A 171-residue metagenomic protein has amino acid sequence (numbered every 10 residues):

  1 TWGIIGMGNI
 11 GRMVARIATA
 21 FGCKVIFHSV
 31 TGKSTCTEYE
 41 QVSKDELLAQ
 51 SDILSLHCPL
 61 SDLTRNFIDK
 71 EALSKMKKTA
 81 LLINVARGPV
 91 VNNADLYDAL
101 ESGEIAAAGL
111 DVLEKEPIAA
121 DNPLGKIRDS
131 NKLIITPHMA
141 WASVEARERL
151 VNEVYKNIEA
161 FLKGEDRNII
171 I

Functional and structural regions predicted by a protein language model:
T1-K78: Rossmann-like dinucleotide/phosphate-binding beta-alpha-beta segment
S34-T35, E40-Q41, I53, L60-S61 (+6 more regions): Preference for short coil/turn "hinge" residues that link or interrupt alpha-helices
T79, V85-I171: Rossmann-like dinucleotide-binding domain for NAD(H)/NADP(H)
